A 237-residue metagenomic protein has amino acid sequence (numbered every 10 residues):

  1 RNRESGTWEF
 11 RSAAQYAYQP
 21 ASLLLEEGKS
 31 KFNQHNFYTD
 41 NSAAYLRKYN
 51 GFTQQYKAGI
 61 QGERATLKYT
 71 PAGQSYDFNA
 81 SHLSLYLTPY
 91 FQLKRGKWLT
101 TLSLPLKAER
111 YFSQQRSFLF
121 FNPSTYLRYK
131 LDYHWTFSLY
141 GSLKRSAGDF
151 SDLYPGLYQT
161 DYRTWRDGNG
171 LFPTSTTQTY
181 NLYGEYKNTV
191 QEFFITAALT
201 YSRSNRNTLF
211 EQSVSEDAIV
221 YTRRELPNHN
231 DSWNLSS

Functional and structural regions predicted by a protein language model:
N2-S237: Exposed, low-structure sequence patches enriched in small/polar residues
